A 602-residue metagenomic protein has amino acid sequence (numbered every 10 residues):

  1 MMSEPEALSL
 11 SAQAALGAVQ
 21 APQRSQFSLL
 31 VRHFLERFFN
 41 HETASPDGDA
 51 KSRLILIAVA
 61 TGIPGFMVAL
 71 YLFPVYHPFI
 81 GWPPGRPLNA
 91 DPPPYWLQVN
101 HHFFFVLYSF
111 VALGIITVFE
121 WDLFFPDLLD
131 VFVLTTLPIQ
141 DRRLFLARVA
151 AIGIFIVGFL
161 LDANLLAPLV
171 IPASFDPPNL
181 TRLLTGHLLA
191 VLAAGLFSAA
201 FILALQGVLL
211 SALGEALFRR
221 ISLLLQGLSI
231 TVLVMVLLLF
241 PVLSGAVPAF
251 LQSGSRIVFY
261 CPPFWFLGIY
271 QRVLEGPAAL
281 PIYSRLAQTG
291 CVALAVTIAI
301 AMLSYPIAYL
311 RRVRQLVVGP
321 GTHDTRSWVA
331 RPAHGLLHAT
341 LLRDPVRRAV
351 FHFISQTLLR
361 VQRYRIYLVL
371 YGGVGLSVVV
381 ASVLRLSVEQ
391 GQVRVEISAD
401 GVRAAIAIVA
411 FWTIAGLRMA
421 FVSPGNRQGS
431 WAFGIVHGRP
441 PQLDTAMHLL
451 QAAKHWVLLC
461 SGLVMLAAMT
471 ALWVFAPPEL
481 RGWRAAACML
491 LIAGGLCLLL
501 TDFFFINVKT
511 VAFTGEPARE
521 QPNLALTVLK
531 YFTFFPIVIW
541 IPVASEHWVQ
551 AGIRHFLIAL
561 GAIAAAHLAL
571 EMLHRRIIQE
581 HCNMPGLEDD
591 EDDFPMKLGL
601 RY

Functional and structural regions predicted by a protein language model:
M1-G114, F159-L417, G462-Y602: Transmembrane alpha-helical segments and their membrane-interface loop/helix boundaries that make up the transmembrane
R24, H41, D127, L137 (+2 more regions): Intracellular alpha-helical coupling/juxtamembrane segments of multi-pass membrane proteins
I116-L137, L417-V436: Transmembrane helix boundary and interhelical loop/hinge segments in multi-pass membrane proteins
L137-I139, L209, L213, V436: Short helix-loop-helix connector
I139-R143, T322-A330, G438-R439: Membrane-cytosol interface motif
D141-V170, P440-L472: Selective transmembrane-helix segments that form parts of the transport pathway or gating/packing helices in multipass
I154, L209, S430: Anion-coordinating catalytic cores for phosphoryl-, nucleotidyl-, and glycosidic chemistry
S355, G434-V436, H448: Active-site proximal loops enriched in glycine and acidic residues that flank catalytic Cys/His/Asp and coordinate
